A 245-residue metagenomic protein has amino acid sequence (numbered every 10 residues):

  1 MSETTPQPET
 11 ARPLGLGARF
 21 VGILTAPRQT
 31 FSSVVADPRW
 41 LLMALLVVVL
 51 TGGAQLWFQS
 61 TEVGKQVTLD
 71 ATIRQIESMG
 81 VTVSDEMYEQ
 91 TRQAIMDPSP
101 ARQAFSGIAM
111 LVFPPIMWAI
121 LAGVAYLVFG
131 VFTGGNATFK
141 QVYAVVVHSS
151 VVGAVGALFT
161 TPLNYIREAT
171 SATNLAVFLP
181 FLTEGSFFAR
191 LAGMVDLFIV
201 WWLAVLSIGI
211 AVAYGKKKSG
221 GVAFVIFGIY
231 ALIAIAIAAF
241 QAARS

Functional and structural regions predicted by a protein language model:
M1-L14: Low-complexity, intrinsically disordered extramembrane tails and loops of integral membrane proteins
S2-T4, M96-A101, F178-L182: Short hydrophobic/aromatic-rich motifs at helix boundaries and adjacent loops
T5-P6, S106, I120, F188: A generic structural signal for ordered alpha-helices
T10, F132, A211: Short, flexible active-site loop motifs that bind/organize anionic cofactors or intermediates
A11-G15, F31, A122, V128-G130 (+3 more regions): Residue-level signal for the start and early helices of compact helical domains
L16, L24, Q29-V155: Selected alpha-helical membrane-embedding segments in polytopic membrane proteins
N136, K140-S245: Hydrophobic alpha-helical transmembrane segments and adjacent short intramembrane/lumenal linkers of inner/organellar
